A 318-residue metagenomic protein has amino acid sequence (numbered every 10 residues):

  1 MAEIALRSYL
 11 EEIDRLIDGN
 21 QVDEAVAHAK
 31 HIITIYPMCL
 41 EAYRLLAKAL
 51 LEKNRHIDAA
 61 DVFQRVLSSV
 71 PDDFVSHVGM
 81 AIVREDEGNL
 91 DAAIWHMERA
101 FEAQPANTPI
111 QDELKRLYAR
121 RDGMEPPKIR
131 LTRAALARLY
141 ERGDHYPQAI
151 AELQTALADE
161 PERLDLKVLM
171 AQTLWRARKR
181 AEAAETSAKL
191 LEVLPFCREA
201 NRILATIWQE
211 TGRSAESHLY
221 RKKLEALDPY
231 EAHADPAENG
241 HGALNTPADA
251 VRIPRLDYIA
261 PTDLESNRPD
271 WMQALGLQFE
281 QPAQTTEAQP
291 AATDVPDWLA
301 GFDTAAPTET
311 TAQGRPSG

Functional and structural regions predicted by a protein language model:
I4-E41, L45-D58, L131-A158: Alpha-helical segment of the N-proximal tetratricopeptide repeat
A5-L6, L40-E41, F74-V78, T108-P109 (+4 more regions): Helix-start (N-cap) detector for alpha-helical repeat units in TPR-like alpha-solenoids, especially tetratricopeptide
H31-I32, R65-V66, R99-A100, T155-A156 (+2 more regions): Canonical positions in the second alpha-helix
I35, E52, S69-V70, D86 (+6 more regions): Structural marker of alpha-solenoid helical repeat scaffolds
T108, G143, T206, T211-E216 (+1 more regions): Intrinsically disordered, low-complexity acidic segments enriched in Asp/Glu and Pro
